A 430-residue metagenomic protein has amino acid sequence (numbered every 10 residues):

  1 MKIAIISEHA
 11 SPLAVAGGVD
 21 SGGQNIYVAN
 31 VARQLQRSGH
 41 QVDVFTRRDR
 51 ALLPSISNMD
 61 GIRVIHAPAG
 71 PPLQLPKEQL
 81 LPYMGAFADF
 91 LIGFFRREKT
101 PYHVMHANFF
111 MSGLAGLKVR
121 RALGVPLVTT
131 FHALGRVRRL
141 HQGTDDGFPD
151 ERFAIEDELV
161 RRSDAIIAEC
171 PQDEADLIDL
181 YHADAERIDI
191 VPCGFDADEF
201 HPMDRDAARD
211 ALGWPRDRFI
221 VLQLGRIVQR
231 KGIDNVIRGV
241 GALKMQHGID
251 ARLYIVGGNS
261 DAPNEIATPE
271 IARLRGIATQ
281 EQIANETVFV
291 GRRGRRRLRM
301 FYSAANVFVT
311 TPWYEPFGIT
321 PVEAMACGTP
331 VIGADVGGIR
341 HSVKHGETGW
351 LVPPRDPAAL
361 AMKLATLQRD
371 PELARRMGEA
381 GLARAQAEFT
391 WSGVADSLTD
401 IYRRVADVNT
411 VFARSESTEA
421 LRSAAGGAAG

Functional and structural regions predicted by a protein language model:
M1-H66, T410, R414, E419-G430: N-terminal subdomain of nucleotide-sugar transferases
Q172, G194: Carbohydrate-associated surface elements
P215-K231, I237-V240, Y254: Conserved donor-binding/catalytic core segment of Leloir-type glycosyltransferases
I266-R296: Nucleotide-activated donor-binding/catalytic signature segment of Leloir-type glycosyltransferases, i.e., the conserved
R292-R293, M300-A305: Short alpha-helical donor nucleotide-sugar binding micro-motif in glycosyltransferases
W313: Aromatic "clamp/platform" in nucleotide-sugar-dependent glycosyltransferases that forms part of the donor/acceptor
P330-G333, V343: Short hydrophobic beta-strand element within catalytic cores of glycosyltransferases and related nucleotide-activated
H345-G346, W350-P357, T366-P371: Conserved acidic donor-binding segment of nucleotide-sugar-dependent glycosyltransferases
